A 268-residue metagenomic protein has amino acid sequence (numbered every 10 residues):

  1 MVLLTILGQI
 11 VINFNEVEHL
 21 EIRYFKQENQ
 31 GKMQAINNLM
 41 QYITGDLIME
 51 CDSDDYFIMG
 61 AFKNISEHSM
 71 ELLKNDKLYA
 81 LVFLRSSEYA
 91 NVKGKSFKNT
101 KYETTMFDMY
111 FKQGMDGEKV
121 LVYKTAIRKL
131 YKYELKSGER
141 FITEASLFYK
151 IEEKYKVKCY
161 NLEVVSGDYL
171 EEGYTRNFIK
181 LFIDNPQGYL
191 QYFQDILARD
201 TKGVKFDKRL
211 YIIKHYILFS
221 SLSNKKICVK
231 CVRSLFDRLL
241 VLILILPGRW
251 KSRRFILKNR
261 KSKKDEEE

Functional and structural regions predicted by a protein language model:
M1-F25: Acidic donor-binding segment of Leloir-type glycosyltransferases
V2, F25-K32, Y56: Short, acidic/glycine-rich phosphate-metal binding loop used to engage nucleotide
L7, I36, F57-I65: Acidic donor-diphosphate engagement hotspot in glycosyltransferases and nucleotidyltransferases that stabilizes
Q27-I43: Glycine-rich, basic loop-to-helix element that forms the pyrophosphate-binding segment of sugar-nucleotide handling
I48: Short aromatic/hydrophobic "clamp" motif used to bind/position activated sugar donors
G60-K95: Conserved donor NDP-sugar-binding/catalytic core segment of glycosyltransferases
S87, N91-R176: Conserved nucleotide-sugar donor-binding catalytic segment
C159-E268: C-terminal subregions of glycosyltransferases and related glycan-biosynthesis enzymes
